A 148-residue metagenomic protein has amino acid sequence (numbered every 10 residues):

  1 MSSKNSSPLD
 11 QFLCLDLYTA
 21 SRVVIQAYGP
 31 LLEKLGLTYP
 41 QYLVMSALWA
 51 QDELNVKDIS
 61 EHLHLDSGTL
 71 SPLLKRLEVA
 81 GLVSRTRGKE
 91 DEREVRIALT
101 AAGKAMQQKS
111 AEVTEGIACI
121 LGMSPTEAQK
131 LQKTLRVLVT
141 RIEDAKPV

Functional and structural regions predicted by a protein language model:
M1-L35, Q129, V137, I142: N-terminal leader segment of winged-helix/HTH proteins
L15, R22, Q26-T69: N-terminal helix-turn-helix DNA-binding core of bacterial DNA-binding proteins
A20, V24, L63, M106-S124 (+1 more regions): Alpha-helical linker/hinge and terminal dimerization helices associated with HTH transcriptional regulators
G29, E33, L37, A118-P125 (+1 more regions): Short helix-loop hinge/linker segments at domain boundaries
K34, A50, R76, S84 (+3 more regions): Conserved amphipathic alpha-helical interaction elements at protein-protein interfaces in regulatory, energy-coupling
V44-L48, I59-L63, L70, L77 (+3 more regions): Hydrophobic packing within well-folded, soluble alpha/beta domains
K75-K133: Charged, amphipathic alpha-helical coiled-coil/dimerization segments
